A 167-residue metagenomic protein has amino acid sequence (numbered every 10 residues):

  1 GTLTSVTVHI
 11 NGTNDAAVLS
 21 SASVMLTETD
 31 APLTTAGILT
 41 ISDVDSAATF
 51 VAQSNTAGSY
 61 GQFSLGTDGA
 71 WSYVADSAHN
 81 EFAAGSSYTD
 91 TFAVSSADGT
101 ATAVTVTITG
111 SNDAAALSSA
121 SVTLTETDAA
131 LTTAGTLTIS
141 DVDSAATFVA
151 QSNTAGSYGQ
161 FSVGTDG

Functional and structural regions predicted by a protein language model:
G1-G12, D30, L39, T56-T109 (+3 more regions): Acidic, turn/loop-rich segments in luminal/extracellular domains of secretory-pathway and cell-surface proteins
D15-G58, A116-T154: Extracellular ectodomain surface segments
